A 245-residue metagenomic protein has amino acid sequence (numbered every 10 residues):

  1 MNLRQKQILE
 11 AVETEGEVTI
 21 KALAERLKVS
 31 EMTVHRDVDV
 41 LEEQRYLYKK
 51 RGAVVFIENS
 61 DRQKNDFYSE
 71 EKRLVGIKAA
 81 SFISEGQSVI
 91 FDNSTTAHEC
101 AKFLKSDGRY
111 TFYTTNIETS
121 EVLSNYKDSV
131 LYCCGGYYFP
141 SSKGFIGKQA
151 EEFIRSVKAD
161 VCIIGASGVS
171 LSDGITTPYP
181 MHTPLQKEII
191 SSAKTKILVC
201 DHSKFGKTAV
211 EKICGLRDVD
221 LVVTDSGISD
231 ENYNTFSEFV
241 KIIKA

Functional and structural regions predicted by a protein language model:
N2-K21, E25-L27, E31-T95, A101-R109 (+2 more regions): HTH-adjacent hinge/linker in prokaryotic transcriptional regulators
E10-V12, E17-L23, E121-A245: Conserved phosphate- and dinucleotide-binding cores of soluble alpha/beta proteins, encompassing both enzyme active
M32, D92-N93, T115, G165 (+2 more regions): Replace "coordinates the UDP/GDP/TDP-sugar" with "coordinates nucleotide-activated sugar donors
G52, N59, I117, G136 (+1 more regions): Residues that form or immediately flank small-molecule/cofactor binding pockets and catalytic motifs
E71, D92, T111, T115 (+3 more regions): Short, well-structured alpha-helical patches and their helix-loop capping segments that border functional surfaces
